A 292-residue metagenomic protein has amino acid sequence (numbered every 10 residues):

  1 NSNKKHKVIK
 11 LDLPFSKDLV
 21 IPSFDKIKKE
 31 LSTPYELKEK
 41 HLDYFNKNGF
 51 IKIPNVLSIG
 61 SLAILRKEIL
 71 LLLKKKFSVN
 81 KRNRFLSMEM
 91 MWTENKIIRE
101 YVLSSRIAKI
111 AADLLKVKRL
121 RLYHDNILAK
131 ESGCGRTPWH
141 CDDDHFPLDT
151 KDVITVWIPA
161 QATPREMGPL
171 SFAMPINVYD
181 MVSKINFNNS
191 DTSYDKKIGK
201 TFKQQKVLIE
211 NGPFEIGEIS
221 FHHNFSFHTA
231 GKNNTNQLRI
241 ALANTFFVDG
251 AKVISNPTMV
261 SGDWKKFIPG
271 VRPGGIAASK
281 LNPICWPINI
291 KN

Functional and structural regions predicted by a protein language model:
N1-N48, P54-W139, D144-L148, I185 (+2 more regions): Non-heme Fe(II)-dependent double-stranded beta-helix
N1-S2, H6-L31, L73, V79 (+3 more regions): Non-heme Fe(II)/2-oxoglutarate
K52-P54, R121-H124, T155, P169-F172 (+1 more regions): A structural signal for short, well-ordered beta-strand segments and their strand-loop junctions that often border
L57-I59, T93, I127-K130, D144 (+4 more regions): Short, solvent-exposed loop/turn segments at secondary-structure junctions
E94, Y123, D152, V156 (+3 more regions): Residues that flank catalytic or metal-binding motifs in active/ligand-binding sites
H140, P147-R165, P213-I216, F221 (+1 more regions): Short, conserved beta-strand element in jelly-roll/cupin
L148-D152, Q204, N236-L238: A generic structural micro-feature
T163-T229, A251, V271: Double-stranded beta-helix
